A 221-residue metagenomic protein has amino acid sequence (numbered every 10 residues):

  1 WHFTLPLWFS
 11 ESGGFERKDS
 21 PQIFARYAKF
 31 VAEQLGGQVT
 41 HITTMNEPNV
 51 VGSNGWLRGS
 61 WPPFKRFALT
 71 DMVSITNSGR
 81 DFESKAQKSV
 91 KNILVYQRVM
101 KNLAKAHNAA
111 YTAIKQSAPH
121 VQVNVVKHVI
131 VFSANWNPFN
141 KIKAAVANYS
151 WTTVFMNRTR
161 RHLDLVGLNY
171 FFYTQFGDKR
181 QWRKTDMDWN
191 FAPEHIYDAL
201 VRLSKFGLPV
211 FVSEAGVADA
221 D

Functional and structural regions predicted by a protein language model:
H2-D221: Non-catalytic scaffold segments within catalytic domains of secreted glycoside hydrolases
